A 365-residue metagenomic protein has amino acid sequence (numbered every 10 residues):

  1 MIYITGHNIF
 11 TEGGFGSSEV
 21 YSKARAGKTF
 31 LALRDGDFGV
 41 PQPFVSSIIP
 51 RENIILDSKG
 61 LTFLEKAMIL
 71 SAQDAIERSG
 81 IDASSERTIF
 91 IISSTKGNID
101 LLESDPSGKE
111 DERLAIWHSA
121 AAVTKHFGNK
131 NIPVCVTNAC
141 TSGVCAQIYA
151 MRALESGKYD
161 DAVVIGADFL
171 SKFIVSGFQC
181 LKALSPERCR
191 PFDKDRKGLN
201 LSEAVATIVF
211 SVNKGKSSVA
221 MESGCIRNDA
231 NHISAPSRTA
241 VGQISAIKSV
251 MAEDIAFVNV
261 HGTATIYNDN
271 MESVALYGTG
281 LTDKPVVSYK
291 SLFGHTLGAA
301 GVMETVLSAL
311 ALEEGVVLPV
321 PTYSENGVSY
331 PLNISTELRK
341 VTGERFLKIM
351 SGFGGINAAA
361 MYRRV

Functional and structural regions predicted by a protein language model:
M1-G6, E344-R345, N357, R364-V365: Extreme N-terminal starter segment of soluble prokaryotic enzymes
I2-F10, S17-F44, L184, R188-F257: Condensing-enzyme catalytic core mediating Claisen C-C bond formation in acyl metabolism
N8, I91-S94, T137, A162-D168 (+3 more regions): Short beta-strand segments
S18-S94, I99, S245-D254, T279: Conserved active-site "lid/cap" helical segment
A32-K66, G97-Y149, K158, I174-L201 (+1 more regions): Conserved catalytic cysteine-centered active-site region of acyl-thioester-dependent Claisen-condensing enzymes
R78-I89, A121-I132, S156-A162, S185-D193 (+5 more regions): Structural signature of cysteine-dependent C-C bond-forming condensing enzymes
A150, V205-S211, T305-A309: Alpha-helical metal-binding/catalytic segments enriched in His/Glu/Asp
H261: Glycine-centered flexible beta-alpha turn that most often forms the glycine-rich phosphate-binding loop
